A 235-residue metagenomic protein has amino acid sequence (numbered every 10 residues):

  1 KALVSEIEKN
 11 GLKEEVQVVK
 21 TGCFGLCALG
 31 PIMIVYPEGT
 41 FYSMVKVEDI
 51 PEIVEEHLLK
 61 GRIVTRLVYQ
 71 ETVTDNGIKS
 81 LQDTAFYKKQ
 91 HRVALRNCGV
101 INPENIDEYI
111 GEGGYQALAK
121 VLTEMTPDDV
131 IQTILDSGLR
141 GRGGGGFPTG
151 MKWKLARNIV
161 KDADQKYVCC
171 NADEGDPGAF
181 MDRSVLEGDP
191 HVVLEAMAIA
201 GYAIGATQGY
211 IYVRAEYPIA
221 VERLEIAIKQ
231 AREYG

Functional and structural regions predicted by a protein language model:
K1-G235: Feature of Fe-S/electron-transfer and energy-metabolism proteins that preferentially highlights extended coupling
